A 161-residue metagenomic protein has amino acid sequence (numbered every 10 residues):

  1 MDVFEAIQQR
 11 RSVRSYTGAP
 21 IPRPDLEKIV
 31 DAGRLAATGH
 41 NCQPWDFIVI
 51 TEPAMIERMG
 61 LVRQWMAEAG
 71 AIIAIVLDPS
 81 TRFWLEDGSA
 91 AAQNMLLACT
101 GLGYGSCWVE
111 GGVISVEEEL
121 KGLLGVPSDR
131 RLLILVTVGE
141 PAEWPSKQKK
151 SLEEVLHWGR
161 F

Functional and structural regions predicted by a protein language model:
M1-F161: Acidic, surface-exposed loops and disordered segments
